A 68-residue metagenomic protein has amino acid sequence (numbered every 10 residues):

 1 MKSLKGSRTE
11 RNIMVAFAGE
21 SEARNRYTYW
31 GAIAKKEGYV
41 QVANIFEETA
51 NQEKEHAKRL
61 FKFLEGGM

Functional and structural regions predicted by a protein language model:
M1-M68: Non-heme di-metal
